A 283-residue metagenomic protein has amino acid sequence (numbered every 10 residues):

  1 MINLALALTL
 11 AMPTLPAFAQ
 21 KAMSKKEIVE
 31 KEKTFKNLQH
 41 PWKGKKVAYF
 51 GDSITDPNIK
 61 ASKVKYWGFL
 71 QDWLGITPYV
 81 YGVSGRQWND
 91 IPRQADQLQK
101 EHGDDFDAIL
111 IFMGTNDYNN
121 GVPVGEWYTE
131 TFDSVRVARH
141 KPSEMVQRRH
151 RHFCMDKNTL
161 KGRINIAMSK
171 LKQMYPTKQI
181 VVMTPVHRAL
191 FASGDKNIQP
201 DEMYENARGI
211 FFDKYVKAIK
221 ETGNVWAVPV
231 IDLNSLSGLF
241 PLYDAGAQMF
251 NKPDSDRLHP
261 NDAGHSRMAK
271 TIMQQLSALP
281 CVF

Functional and structural regions predicted by a protein language model:
N3-P13: Bacterial N-terminal signal peptides
L4-A5, W42-K43, F250-K252: Short hydrophobic "helix-edge" motifs at membrane interfaces and signal-peptide entry regions
M12-L15, T77, T184, V228: Hydrophobic alpha-helix-in-membranes signature
A17-K21: Boundary at the C-terminal end of the N-terminal hydrophobic targeting segment
A22-S84, N89-D104, I109, D244-G246: Serine-esterase "nucleophile elbow" of acetyl-processing enzymes
W73, A95-F283: Alpha-helical cap/lid subdomain in secreted, periplasmic, or secretory-pathway luminal O-acyl-processing enzymes
